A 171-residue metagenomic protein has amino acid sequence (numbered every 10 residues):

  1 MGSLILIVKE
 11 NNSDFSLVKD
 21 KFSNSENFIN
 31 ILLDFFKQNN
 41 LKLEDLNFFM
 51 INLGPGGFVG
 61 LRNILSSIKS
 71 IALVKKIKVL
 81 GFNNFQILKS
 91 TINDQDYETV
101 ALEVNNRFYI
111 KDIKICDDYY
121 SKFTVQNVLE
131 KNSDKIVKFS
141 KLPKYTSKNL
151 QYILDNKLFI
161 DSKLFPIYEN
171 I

Functional and structural regions predicted by a protein language model:
M1-E10, S25, L80-I171: Oxyanion-binding and handling regions
S3, V8-I115: Nucleotide and nucleotide-moiety/phosphate-recognizing core
